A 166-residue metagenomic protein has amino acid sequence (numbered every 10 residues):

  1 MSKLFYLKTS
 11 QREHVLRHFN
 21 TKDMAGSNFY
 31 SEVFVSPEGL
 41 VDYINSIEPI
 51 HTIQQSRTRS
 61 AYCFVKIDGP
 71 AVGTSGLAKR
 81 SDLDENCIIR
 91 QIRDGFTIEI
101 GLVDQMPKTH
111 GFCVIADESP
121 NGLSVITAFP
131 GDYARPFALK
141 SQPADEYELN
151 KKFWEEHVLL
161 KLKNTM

Functional and structural regions predicted by a protein language model:
M1, A25, F29-Y30, N164-M166: Short, solvent-exposed mixed-charge patches
M1-F19, D23: N-terminal module-boundary/linker segments of secreted carbohydrate-active enzymes
L16-V158: Functional cores of ribonucleases/endoribonucleases
E156-M166: Terminal interaction module
